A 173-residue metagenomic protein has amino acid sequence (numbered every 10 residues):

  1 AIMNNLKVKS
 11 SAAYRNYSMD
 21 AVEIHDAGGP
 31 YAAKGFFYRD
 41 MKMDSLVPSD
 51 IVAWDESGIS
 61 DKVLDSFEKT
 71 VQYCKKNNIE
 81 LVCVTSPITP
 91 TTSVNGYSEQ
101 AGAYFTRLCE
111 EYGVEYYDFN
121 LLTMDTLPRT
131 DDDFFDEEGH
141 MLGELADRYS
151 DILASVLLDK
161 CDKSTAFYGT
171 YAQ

Functional and structural regions predicted by a protein language model:
A1-K76, T165-Q173: Secreted/periplasmic serine-hydrolase-like ester/acetyl group-modifying domain
M43-V47, I79-V82, D125-T130: Short amphipathic alpha-helical segments, especially helix-boundary/capping motifs
I51-W54, S86-T92, D131-D136: Short, local alpha-helical segments
S57-V63, P90-E99: Acidic-and-aromatic substrate-binding clefts and catalytic sites of carbohydrate-active enzymes
V63, L81-P90, F105-T106, D159: Long, well-ordered mid-to-C-terminal structural blocks that present hydrophobic/aromatic surfaces
T70-G96: Active-site segments of SGNH/GDSL-like serine hydrolases that catalyze O-acetyl group transfer/hydrolysis on lipids
N95-Q173: C-terminal regions of proteins
